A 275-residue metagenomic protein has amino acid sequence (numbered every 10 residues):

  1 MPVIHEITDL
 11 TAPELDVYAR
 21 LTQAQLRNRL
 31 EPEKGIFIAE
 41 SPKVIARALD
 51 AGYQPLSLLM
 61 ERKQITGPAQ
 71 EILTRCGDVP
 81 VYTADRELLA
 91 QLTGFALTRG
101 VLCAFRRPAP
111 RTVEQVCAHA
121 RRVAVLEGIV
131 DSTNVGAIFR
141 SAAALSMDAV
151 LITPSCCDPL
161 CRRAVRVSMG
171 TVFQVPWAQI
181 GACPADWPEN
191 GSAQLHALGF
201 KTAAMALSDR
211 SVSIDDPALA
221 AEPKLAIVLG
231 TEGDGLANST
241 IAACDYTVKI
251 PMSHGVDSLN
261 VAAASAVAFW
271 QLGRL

Functional and structural regions predicted by a protein language model:
M1-E71, C156-C157: Boundary-proximal intrinsically disordered activation/regulatory segments immediately upstream of a helical core
H5, R106-R210: RNA substrate-binding interface of SAM-dependent RNA methyltransferases
L49, R75, H196-A197: Anion (oxyanion) recognition and catalysis
G67-D78, T240: Short, aromatic/basic amphipathic alpha-helical patches
R75-G94, A178: A glycine-rich helix N-cap at a beta->alpha junction
C103, S141-L145, P159-F173, N238-L275: Structured adenosyl-cofactor binding patch, chiefly the S-adenosyl-L-methionine
A203-V256: Active-site/ligand-binding-proximal alpha/beta "capping" segment
